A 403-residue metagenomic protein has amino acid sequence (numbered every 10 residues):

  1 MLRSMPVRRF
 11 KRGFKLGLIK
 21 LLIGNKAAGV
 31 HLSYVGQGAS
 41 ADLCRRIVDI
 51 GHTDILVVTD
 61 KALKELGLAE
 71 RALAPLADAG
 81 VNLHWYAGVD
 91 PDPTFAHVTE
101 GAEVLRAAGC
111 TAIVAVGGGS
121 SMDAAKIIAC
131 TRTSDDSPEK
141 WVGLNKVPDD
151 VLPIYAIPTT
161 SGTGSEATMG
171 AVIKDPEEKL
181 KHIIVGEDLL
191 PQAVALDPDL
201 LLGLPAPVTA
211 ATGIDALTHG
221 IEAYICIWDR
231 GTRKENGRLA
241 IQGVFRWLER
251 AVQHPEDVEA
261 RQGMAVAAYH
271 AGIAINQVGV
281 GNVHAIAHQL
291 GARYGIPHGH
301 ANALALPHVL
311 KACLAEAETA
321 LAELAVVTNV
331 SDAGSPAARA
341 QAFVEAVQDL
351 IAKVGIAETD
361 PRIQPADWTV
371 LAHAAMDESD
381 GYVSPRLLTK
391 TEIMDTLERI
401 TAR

Functional and structural regions predicted by a protein language model:
M1-W85, R403: An N-terminal, well-structured beta->alpha segment
L2-R12, D188, L321, T328-R403: C-terminal charged capping/lid subdomain of soluble metabolic enzymes
L56, K64-D136, R250-R261: N-terminal small/polar loop signature for handling phosphorylated ligands or for N-terminal nucleophile
A96-D199: Glycine/threonine-rich beta-strand-loop-alpha-helix active-site module that forms ligand/phosphate-binding
G170-V278: Carboxylate- and glycine-rich phosphate/diphosphate-binding segment that chelates Mg2+/Mn2+
W228-N236, A251-G263, V278-V283, A337-A340 (+2 more regions): Flexible, glycine/charged-enriched surface loops at secondary-structure junctions
V278-A342, Q348: C-terminal catalytic subdomain
